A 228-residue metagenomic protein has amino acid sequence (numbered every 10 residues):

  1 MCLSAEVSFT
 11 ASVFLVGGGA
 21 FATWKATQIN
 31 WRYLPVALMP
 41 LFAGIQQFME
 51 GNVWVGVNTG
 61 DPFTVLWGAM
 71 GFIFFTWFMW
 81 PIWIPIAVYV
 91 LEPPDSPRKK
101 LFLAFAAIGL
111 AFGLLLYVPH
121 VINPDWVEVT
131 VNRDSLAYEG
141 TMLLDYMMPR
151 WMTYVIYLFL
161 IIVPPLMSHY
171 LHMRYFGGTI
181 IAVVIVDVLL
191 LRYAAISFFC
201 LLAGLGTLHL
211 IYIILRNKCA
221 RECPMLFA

Functional and structural regions predicted by a protein language model:
M1-G18: Hydrophobic transmembrane alpha-helical segments in integral membrane proteins
F14-F21, I156-P164, T179-V188: Hydrophobic, membrane-inserted alpha-helices
G19-K25, G51-V65, M70-A107: Internal transmembrane alpha-helix with an interfacial aromatic "cap," most often the third helix
W31-Q46: Loop-to-helix transition at the N-terminal end of transmembrane alpha-helices
L38-F42, A104, I108, Y175-V186: Central hydrophobic cores of alpha-helical transmembrane segments in multi-pass integral membrane proteins
D61-F74, R133, I196-L205: Non-cytosolic membrane-interface motifs at loop->transmembrane helix junctions
V88-F159: Membrane-proximal helix-loop-helix units in multi-pass membrane proteins
H169-A228: C-terminal transmembrane-bundle signature of multipass membrane proteins, characterized by strong activation on
